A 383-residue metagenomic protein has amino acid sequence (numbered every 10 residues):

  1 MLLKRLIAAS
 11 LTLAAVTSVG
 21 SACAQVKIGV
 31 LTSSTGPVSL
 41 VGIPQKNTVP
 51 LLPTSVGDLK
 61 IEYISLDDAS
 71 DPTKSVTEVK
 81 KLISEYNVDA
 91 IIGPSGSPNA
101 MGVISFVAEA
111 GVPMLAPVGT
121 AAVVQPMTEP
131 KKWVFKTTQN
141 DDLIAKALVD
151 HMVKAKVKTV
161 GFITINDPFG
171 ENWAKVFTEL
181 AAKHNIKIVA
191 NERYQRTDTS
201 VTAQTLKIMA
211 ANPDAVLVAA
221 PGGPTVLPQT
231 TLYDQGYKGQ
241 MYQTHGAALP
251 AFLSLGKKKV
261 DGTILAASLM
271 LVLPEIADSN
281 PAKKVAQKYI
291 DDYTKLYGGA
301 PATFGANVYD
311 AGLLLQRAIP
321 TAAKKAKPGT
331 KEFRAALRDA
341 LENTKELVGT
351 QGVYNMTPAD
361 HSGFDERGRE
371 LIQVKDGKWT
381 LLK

Functional and structural regions predicted by a protein language model:
L2-S10, C23-K383: Extracytosolic ligand-binding ectodomains
A8-S18: Bacterial N-terminal signal peptides
